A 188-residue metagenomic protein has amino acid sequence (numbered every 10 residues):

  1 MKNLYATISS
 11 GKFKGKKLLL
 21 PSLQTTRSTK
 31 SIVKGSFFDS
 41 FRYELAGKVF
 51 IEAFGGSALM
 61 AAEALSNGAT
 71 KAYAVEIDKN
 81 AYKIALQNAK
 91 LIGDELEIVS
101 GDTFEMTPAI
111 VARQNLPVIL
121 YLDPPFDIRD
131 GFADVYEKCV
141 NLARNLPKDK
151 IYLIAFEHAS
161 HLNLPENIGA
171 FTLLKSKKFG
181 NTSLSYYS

Functional and structural regions predicted by a protein language model:
M1-N67: S-adenosyl-L-methionine
K17, N145, S188: Post-transcriptional modification and biogenesis factors for structured RNAs of the translation apparatus
G55, K79, E105, F126 (+1 more regions): Short, glycine/acidic-enriched loop or turn micro-motifs at the edges of active sites
T70, G93-L96, G169: A short helix-to-beta-strand connector/capping loop
K71-E76: Conserved SAM-binding motif I beta-strand of class I
D78, K83-N115: S-adenosyl-L-methionine
I110, Q114-T172, K178-F179: S-adenosylmethionine
K175-S188: Core SAM-dependent methyltransferase catalytic element
